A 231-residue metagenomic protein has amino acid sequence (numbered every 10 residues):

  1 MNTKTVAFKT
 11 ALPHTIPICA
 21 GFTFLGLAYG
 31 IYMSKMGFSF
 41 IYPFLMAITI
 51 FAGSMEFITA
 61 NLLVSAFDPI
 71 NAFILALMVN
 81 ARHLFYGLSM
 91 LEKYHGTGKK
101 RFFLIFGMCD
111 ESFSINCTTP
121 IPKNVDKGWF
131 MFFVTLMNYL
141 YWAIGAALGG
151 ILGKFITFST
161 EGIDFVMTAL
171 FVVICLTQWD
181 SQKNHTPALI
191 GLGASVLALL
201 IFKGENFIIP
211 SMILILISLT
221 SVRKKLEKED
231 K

Functional and structural regions predicted by a protein language model:
M1-T10: Short, Lys/Arg-rich, polar N-terminal cytosolic tail immediately upstream of the first transmembrane signal-anchor
T3, F73-D164: Helix-loop-helix junctions within the multi-pass membrane cores of secondary transporters/permeases
T10-I105, T118-T119, Y141: Pore-lining transmembrane helices
L27-I31, I58, I115, A147 (+4 more regions): Alpha-helical transmembrane segments of multipass membrane proteins
I48, N61, S89, K93 (+6 more regions): Membrane-interface helix caps of multi-pass small-molecule transporters
F51-S54, M78-F85, L170-L176, S195-L197 (+1 more regions): Alpha-helical transmembrane segments and their membrane-interface exit regions
G128-P210: Membrane-embedded alpha-helical modules
L226-K231: Transmembrane helical segments that form the transport core of multi-pass membrane transport proteins
